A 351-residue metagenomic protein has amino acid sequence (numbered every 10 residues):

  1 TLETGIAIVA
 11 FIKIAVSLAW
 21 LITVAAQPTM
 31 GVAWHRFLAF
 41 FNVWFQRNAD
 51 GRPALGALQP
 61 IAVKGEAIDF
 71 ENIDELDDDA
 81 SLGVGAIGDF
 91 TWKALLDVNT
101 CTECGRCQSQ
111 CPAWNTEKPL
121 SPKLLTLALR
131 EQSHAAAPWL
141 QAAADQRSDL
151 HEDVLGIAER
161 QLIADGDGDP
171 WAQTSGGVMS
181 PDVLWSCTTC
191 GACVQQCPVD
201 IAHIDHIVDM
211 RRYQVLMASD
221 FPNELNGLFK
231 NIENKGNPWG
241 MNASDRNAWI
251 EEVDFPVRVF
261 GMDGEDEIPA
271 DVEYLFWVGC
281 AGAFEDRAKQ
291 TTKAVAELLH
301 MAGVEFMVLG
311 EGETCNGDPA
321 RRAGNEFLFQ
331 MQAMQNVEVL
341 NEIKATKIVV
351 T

Functional and structural regions predicted by a protein language model:
T1-L76, G83-V84, K123, L127 (+1 more regions): Membrane-embedded alpha-helical bundles of multi-pass integral membrane proteins
E3-I14, T23-A26, F90, L96-N99 (+4 more regions): Generic recognition of flexible, low-complexity loop/linker segments
S17-L21, C104-Q108, C187-G191, H206-I207: Short acidic (Asp/Glu) and glycine-rich catalytic loops that position anionic groups and cofactors
M30, A39-Q46, D50, A113 (+6 more regions): Short, well-ordered loop/turn and helix-capping segments at boundaries between secondary-structure elements and domains
R36-A39, Q46, A54, Q110 (+3 more regions): Short helix/loop capping segments that flank catalytic or ligand/cofactor-binding pockets
G56-N115: Acidic, Ser/Thr-rich low-complexity segments on the non-lumenal side of membrane proteins
D89-V98, L120-L124, S133-T351: Iron-sulfur-cluster electron-transfer modules
